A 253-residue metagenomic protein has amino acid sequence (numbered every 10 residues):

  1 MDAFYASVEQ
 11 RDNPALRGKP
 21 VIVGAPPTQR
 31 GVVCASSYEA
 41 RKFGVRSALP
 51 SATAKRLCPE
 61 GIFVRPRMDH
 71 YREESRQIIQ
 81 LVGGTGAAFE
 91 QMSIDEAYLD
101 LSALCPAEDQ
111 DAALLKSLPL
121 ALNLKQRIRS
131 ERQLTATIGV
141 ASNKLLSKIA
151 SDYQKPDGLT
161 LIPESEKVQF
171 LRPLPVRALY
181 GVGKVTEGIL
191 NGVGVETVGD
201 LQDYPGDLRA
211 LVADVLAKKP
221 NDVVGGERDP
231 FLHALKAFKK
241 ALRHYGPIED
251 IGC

Functional and structural regions predicted by a protein language model:
M1-I94, Y98, C105: Residues that scaffold, gate, or flank divalent-cation-dependent active/transport sites
V8-Q10, V33-S36, L146-Q154, G192 (+1 more regions): Short acidic, glycine/serine/threonine-rich loops at helix termini
F89, E108, Q154-T160, V195-V198 (+1 more regions): A short alpha->loop->secondary-structure connector
I94-S102, S142-S147: Short, conserved phosphate-binding/catalytic loop or strand-edge motifs used in phosphoryl-/nucleotidyl-transfer
L99-K125, G194: Catalytic palm subdomain of template-directed nucleic-acid polymerases, centered on the conserved carboxylate motif
K116-R177: Long, highly charged, low-complexity intrinsically disordered interaction regions that mediate electrostatic DNA/RNA
L171, A178, T186-C253: DNA-contacting surface of Y-family translesion DNA polymerases
